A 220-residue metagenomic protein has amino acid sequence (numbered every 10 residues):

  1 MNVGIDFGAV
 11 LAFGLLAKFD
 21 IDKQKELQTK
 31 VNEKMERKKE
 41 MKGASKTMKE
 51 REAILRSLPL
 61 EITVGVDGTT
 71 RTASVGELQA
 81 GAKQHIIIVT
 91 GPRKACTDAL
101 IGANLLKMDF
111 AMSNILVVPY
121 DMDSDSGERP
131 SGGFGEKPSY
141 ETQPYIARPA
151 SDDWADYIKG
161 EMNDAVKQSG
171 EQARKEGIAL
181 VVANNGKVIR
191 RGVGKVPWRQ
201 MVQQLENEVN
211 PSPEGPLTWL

Functional and structural regions predicted by a protein language model:
M1-L220: Non-catalytic interaction/Regulatory regions outside core domains
